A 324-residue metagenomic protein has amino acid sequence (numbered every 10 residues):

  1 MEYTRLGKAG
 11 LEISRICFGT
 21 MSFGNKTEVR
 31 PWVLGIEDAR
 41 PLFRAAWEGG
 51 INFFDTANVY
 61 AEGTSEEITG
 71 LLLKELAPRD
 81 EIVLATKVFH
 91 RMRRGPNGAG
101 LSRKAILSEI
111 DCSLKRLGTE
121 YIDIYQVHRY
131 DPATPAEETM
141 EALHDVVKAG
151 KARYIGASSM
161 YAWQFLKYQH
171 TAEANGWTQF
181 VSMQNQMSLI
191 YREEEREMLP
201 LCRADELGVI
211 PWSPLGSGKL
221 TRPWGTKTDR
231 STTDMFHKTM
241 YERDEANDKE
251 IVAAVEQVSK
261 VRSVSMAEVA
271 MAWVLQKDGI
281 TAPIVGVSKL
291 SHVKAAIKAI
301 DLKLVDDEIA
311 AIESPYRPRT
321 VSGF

Functional and structural regions predicted by a protein language model:
M1-I82, K148, F324: N-terminal binding-site loop/beta-alpha segment at the start of enzyme catalytic domains that lines or forms
S14-R15, R79-I82, T86, E120-I124 (+4 more regions): Short acidic capping loops at alpha-helix termini that bridge into adjacent secondary structure
G24-E37, M92-L107, H128, A133: Active-site mouth loops of central-metabolism enzymes
W32-A46, G100-L117, F165-Q169: Short, acidic/polar
L72-E81, L114-G118, V147, Q169-N175: Acidic (Asp/Glu)-rich catalytic clusters
L76-L101: Structural motif corresponding to the early beta-alpha repeats
L114-T134: Active-site groove signature of glycoside hydrolases
T134-S314: Beta/alpha (TIM)-barrel catalytic core signal, keyed to glycine-rich beta->alpha loops juxtaposed to Asp/Glu that bind
